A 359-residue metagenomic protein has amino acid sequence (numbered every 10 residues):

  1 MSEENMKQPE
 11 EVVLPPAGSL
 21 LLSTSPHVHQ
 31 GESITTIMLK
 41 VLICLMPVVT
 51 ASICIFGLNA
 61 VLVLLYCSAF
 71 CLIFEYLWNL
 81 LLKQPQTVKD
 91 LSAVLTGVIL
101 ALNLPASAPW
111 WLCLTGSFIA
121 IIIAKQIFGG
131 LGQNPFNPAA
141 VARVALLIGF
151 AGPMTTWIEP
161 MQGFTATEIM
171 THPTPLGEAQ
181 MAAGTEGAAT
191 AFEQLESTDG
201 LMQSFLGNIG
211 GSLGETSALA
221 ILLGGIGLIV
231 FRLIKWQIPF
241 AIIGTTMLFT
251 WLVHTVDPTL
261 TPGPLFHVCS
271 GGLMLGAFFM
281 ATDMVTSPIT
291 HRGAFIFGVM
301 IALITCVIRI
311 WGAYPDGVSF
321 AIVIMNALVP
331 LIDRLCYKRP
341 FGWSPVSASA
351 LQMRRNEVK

Functional and structural regions predicted by a protein language model:
M1-L72, N79, N356-K359: N-terminal signal-anchor module of multipass membrane proteins
K40-V48, V63-E75, S92-G97, A101 (+14 more regions): Alpha-helical transmembrane segments in multi-pass membrane proteins
G57-F70, S107-G116, S204, N208-A218 (+1 more regions): Structural signature of hydrophobic alpha-helical transmembrane segments
I73-Q84, I121-G132, L223-R232, F278-S287: C-terminal ends of transmembrane helices
S92-A166: A generic, well-ordered mixed alpha/beta core segment in the N-terminal half of proteins
Q133, P138-L222: Long hydrophobic alpha-helical segments that form multi-pass transmembrane helix bundles in integral membrane proteins
P135-A140, P239, P264-G271, A294 (+1 more regions): Loop-to-transmembrane alpha-helix initiation sites
P239-A241, L248-H291: A beta-strand-loop signature enriched in Asp, Gly, Thr, and Trp that corresponds to the sialidase/neuraminidase Asp-box
